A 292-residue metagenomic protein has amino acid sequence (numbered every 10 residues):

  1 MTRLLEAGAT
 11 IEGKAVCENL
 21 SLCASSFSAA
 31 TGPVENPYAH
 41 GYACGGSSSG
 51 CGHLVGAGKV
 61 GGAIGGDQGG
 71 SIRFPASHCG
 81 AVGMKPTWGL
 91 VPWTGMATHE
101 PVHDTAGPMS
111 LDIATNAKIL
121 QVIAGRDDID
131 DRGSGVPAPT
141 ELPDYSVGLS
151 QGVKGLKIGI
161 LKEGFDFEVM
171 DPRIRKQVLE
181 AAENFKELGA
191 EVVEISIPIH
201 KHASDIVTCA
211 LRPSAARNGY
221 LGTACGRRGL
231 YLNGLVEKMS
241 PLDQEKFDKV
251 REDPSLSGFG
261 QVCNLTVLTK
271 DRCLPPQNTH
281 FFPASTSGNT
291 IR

Functional and structural regions predicted by a protein language model:
M1-G69, E183, R272: Gly/Ser-rich catalytic/binding loops embedded in alpha/beta enzyme cores
A7-A9, D112, A190-V193: A generic structural motif
C17, Q68, T98, P198 (+1 more regions): Residue-level "edge-of-site" marker
N19-S21, S71-I72, E168, H202: Generic structural signal for helix capping and beta-alpha/helix-loop junctions
A24-F27, T31-V34, C51-L161, Q177 (+1 more regions): Fold-level recognition of mixed alpha/beta catalytic cores in primary-metabolism enzymes, strongest
E35-S48, G89-M96, A216-N233: Short, basic, helix/turn surface patches
V122-R292: Amidase signature
